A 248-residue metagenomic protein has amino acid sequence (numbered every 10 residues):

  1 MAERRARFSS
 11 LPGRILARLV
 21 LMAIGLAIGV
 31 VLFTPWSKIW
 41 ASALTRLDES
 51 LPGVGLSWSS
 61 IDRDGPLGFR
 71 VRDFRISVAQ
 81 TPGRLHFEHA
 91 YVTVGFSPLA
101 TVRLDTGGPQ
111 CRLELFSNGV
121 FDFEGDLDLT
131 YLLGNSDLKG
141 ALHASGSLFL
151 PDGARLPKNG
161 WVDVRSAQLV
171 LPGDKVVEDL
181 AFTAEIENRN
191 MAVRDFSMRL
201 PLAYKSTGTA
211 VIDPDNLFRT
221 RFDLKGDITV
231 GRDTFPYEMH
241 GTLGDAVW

Functional and structural regions predicted by a protein language model:
E3-A17, W36-S42, R46-S50, S57-R70 (+2 more regions): Membrane-proximal interfacial segments on either side of biological membranes
R14-F33: Hydrophobic membrane-insertion alpha-helices, especially the h-region of bacterial N-terminal signal peptides
G29-L104: Terminal hydrophobic membrane-targeting helix
R72-S77, V102-D105, L127, S166 (+2 more regions): Short beta-strand segments that buttress and anchor functional surface loops
F74, F87-G95, G107-P109, D126 (+4 more regions): Solvent-exposed loop/turn tips at the surfaces of repeat/solenoid architectures
P82, C111-F116, L202-A210: A short, polar/proline- and glycine-enriched secondary-structure boundary/capping micro-motif
R84-L133: Structured, soluble extracytoplasmic/luminal domains of envelope-associated proteins
S97-L99, E187-R194, P201-T207, D213-R221: Acidic, Ser/Thr- and Pro/Gly-rich intrinsically disordered regions that function as phosphorylation-regulated
